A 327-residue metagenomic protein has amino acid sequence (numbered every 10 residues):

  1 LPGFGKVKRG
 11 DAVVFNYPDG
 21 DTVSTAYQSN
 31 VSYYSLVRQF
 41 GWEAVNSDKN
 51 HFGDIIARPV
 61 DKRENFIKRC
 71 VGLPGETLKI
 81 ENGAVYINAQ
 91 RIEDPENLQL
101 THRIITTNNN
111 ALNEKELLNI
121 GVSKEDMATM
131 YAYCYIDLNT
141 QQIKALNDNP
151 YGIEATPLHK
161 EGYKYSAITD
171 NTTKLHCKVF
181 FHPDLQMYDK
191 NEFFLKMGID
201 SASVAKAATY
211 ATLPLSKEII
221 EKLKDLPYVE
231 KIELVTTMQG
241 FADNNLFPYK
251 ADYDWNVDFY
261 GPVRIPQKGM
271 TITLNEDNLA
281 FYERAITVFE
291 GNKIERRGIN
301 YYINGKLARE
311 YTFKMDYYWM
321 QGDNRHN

Functional and structural regions predicted by a protein language model:
L1-N327: Extended hydrophobic leader/signal-anchor segments used for secretion and membrane insertion
